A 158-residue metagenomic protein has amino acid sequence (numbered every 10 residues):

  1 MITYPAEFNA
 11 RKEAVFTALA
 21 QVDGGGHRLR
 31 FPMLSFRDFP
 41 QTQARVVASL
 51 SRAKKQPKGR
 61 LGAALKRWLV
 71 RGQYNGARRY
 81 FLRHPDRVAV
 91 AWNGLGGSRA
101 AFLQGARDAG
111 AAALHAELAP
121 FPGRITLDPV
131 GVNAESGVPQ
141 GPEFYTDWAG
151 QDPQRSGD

Functional and structural regions predicted by a protein language model:
M1, G105-D108: A general secondary-structure boundary signal
M1-R78, L82-R83, L118-D158: Conserved N-terminal ligand/cofactor-binding loop architecture of enzyme catalytic domains
Y80-G96: Short N-terminal targeting/anchoring amphipathic segment
A89, L103-A106: Conserved catalytic-core segments centered on acid/base and nucleophilic motifs
L95-Q104: An aromatic- and histidine-rich active-site surface loop
R107-G123: Active-site proximal beta-strand in glycosyltransferases
